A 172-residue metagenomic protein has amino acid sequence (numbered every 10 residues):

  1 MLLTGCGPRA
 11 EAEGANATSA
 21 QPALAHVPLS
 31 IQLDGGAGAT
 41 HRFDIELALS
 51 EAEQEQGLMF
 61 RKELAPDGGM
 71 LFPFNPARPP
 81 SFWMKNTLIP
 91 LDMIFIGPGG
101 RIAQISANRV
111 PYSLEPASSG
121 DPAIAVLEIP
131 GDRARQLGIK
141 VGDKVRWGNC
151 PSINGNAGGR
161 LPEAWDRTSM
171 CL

Functional and structural regions predicted by a protein language model:
L2-G5: C-terminal motif of bacterial Sec signal peptides marking the signal peptidase cleavage site
G7-L172: Compact, glycine-rich, soluble single-domain proteins
